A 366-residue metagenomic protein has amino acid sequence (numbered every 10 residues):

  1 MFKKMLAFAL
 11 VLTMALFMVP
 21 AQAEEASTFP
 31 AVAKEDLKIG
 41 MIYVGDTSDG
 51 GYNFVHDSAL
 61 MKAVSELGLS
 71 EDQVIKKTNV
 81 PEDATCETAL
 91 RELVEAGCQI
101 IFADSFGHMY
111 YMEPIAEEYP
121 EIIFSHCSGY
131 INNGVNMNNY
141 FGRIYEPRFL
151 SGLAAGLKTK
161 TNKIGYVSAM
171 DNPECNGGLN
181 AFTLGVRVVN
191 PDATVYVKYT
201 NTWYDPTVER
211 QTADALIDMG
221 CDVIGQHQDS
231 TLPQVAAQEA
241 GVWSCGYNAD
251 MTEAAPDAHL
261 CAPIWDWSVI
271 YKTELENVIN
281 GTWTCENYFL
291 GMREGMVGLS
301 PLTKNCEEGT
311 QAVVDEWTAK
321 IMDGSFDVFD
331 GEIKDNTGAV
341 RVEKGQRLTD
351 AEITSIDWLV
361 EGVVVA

Functional and structural regions predicted by a protein language model:
M1-F2, I101: Intrinsically disordered, low-complexity sequence elements enriched in Ser/Thr/Gly/Pro
F2-Q22: Sec-dependent N-terminal signal peptides of Gram-positive bacterial secreted proteins and lipoproteins
A23-A366: A residue-level marker of the well-folded mature domains of exported/periplasmic proteins
